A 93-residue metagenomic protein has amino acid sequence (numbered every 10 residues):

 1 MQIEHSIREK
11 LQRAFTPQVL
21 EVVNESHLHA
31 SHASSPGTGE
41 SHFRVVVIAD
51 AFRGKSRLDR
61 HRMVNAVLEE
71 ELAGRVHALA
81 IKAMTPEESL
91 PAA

Functional and structural regions predicted by a protein language model:
M1-P36: N-terminal first-folded block
T16-Q18, G39-F43, R75-L79: A generic structural signal for short beta-strands and their flanking turns/coil linkers
V23, V46-I48, A80-M84: Solvent-exposed beta-strand sheet faces enriched in polar/charged residues
H29-H32, H42, H61, H77: Histidine-centered active-site/metal-ligand motif
H32-A49: A short, structured beta-strand/loop element
F52-R57: Short, conserved charged micro-motifs
L58-A93: C-terminal structural segments of small proteins and small subunits
